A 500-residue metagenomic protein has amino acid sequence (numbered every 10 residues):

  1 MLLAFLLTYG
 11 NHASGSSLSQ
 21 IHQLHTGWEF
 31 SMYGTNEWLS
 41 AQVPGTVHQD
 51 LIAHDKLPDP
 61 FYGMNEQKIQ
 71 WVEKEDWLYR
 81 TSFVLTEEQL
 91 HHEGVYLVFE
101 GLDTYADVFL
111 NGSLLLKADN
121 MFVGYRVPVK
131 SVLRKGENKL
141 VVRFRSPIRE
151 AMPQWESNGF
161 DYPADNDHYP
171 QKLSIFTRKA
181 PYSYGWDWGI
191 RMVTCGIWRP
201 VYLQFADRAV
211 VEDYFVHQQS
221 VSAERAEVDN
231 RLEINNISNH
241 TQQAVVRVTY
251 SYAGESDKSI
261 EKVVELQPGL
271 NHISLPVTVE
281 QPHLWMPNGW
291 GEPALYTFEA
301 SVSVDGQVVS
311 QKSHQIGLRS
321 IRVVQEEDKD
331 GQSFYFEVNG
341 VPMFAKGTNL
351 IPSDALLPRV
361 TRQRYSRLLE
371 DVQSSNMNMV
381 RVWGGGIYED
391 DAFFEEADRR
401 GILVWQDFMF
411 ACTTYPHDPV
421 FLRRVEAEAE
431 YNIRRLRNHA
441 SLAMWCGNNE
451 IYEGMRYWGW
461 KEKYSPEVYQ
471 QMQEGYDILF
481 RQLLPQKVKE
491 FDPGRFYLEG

Functional and structural regions predicted by a protein language model:
M1-M379: Secreted/periplasmic carbohydrate-active enzymes, especially glycoside hydrolases
E137, M343, Q373-V380, D398-L403 (+2 more regions): Loop/turn elements at helix/coil->beta-strand transitions in domains of secreted/extracellular proteins
F144, G347, G384, Q406-F408 (+1 more regions): A cross-domain feature marking catalytic cores of carbohydrate-active enzymes and several ubiquitous metabolic/repair
T194, T361, Y365-L368, Q373 (+7 more regions): Stable alpha-helical elements in mature extracytoplasmic
E326-F334, D390-A392, A427-R435: Alpha-helical scaffolding within the catalytic cores of extracellular/periplasmic polymer-degrading hydrolases
K346, A355-L357, Q406-D407, C412-T413 (+1 more regions): Short acidic/His/Gly/Ser-rich catalytic and metal-binding motifs that mark active-site loops of diverse hydrolases
M379-V425, P485, K489: Aromatic-lined substrate-binding rim segments of carbohydrate-active enzymes
R399, Y415-G500: Active-site neighborhood of glycoside hydrolase catalytic domains
